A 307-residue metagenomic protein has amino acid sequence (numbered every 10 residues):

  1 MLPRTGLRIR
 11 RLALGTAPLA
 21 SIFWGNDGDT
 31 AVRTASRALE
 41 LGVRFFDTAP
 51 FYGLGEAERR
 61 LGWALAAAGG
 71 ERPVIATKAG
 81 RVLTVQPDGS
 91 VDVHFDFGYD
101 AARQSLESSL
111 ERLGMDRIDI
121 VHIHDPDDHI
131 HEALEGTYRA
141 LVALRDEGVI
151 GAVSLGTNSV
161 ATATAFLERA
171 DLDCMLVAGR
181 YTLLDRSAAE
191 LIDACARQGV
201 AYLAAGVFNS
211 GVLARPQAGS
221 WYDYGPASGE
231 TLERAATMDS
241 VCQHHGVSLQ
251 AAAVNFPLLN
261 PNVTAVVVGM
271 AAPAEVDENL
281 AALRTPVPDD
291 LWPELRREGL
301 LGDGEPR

Functional and structural regions predicted by a protein language model:
M1-P73: N-terminal binding-site loop/beta-alpha segment at the start of enzyme catalytic domains that lines or forms
L2, L14, A31, F46 (+10 more regions): Conserved, mostly hydrophobic/aromatic
L7-L12, G42-R44, G69-P73, M115-D119 (+4 more regions): Short, well-ordered coil/turn segments that N-cap beta-strands
A17-D29, D88-R103: Active-site mouth loops of central-metabolism enzymes
G62-T77, R139-E147: Alpha-helix-loop-beta-strand connector modules within alpha/beta enzyme cores
L83-D96, A218-Y222: Surface-exposed, active-site-proximal loop segments in enzymatic domains
L110-H129: Active-site groove signature of glycoside hydrolases
P126-R307: Beta/alpha (TIM)-barrel catalytic core signal, keyed to glycine-rich beta->alpha loops juxtaposed to Asp/Glu that bind
